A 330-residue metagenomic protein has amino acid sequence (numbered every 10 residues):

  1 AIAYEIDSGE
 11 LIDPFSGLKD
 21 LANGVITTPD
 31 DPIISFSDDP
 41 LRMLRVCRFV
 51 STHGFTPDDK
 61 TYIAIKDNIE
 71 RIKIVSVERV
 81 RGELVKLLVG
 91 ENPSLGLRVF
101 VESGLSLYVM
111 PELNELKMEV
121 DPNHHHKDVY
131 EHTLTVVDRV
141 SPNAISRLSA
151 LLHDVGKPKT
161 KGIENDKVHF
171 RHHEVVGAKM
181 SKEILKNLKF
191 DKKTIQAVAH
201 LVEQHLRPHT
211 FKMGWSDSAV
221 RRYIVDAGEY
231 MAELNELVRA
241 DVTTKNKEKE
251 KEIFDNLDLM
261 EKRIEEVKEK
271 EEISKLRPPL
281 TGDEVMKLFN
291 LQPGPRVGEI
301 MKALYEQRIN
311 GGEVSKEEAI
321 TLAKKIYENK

Functional and structural regions predicted by a protein language model:
A1-L151, V155-H172, V176-F190, P295-R296 (+5 more regions): Glycine- and charge-enriched loop/helix tracts that form the active or gating conduit in phosphate/cation-handling
L18, E119-D128, L134-V137, F190-E250 (+1 more regions): Histidine/acidic-rich helix-loop-helix segments that form or flank divalent-metal centers in metalloenzyme catalytic
C47, L97, K182, A199 (+2 more regions): Short glycine-/small-residue-rich flexible loop motifs, especially phosphate/cofactor-binding loops
G104, E115-M118, D154, A197-H205 (+4 more regions): A glycine-rich phosphate-binding loop feature that marks nucleotide/adenosyl-phosphate handling sites
S106, L206-R207, M286, L291: Core structural elements
S141, L151, G156, T160 (+10 more regions): Hydrophobic alpha-helix feature that most strongly marks membrane-spanning transmembrane helices and their immediate
K212, N246-K330: Terminal helices and disordered tails flanking the catalytic cores of nucleotide-processing hydrolases
